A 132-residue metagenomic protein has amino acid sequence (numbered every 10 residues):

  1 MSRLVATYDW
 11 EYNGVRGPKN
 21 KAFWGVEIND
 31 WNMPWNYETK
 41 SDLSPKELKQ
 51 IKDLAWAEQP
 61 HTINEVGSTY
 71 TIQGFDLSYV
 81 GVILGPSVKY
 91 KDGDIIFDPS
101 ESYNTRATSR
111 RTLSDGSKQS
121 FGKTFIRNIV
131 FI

Functional and structural regions predicted by a protein language model:
M1-P45: Conserved helicase motor core of P-loop NTPases
K40-L48, D115-F121: Low-complexity, flexible helical/coil segments
D42-Q50, N104-S109: Generic detector of short, locally flexible boundary/turn motifs and exposed helical patches
K52-A57: Conserved cytochrome P450 K-helix E-x-x-R motif and the immediately C-terminal K′/meander segment
E58-I132: C-terminal accessory regions
